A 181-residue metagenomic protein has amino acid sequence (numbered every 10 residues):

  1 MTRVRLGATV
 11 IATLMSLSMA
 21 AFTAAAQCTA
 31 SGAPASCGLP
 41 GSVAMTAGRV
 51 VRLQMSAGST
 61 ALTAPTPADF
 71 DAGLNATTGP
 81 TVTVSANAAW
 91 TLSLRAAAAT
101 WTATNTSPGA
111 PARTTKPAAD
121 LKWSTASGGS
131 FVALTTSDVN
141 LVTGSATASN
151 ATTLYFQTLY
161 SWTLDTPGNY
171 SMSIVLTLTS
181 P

Functional and structural regions predicted by a protein language model:
M1-R5: N-terminal secretory signal peptides that target proteins for export/translocation
G7-T9, P117: General helical structural elements
V10-A20: Bacterial N-terminal signal peptides
A25-T114, D138-P181: N-terminal small/polar-rich segments of proteins
T114-S130, Y155, S161: Short beta-strand segments and strand-loop junctions that repeat across beta-rich extracellular domains
L134: Glycine-rich phosphate-binding loops of NTPases
